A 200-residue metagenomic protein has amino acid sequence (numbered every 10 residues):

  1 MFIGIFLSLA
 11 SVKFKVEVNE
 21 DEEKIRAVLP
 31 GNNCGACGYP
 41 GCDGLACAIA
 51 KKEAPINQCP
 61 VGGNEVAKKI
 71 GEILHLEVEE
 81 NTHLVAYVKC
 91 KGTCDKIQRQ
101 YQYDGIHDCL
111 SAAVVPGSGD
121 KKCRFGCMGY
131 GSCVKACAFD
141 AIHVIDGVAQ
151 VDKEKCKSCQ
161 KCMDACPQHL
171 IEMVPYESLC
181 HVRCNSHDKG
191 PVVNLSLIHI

Functional and structural regions predicted by a protein language model:
M1-K157, K161-S196: Ferredoxin-type iron-sulfur electron-transfer modules and their immediate structural context
I198-I200: Conserved small/polar residues in nucleotide/adenosyl-binding loops
